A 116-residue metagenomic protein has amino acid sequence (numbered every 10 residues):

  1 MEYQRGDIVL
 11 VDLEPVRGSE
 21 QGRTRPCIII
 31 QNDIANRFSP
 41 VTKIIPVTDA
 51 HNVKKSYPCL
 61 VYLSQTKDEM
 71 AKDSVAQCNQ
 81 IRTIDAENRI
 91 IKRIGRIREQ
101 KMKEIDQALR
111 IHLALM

Functional and structural regions predicted by a protein language model:
M1-M116: Conserved functional hotspots at enzyme active or ligand-binding sites that engage polyanionic ligands
